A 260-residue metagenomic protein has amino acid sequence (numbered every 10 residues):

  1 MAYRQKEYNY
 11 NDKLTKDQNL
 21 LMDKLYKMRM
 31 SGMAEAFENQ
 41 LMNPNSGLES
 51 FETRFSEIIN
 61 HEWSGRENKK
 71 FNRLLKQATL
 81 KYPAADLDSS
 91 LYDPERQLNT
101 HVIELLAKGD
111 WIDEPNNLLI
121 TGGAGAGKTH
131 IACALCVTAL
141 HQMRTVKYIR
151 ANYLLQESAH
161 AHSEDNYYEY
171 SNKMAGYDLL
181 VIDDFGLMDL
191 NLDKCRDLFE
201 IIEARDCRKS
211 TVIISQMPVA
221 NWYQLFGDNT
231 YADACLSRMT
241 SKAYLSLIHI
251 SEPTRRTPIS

Functional and structural regions predicted by a protein language model:
S31-Y82: Interdomain "pre-motor" coupling segment immediately N-terminal to P-loop NTPase/helicase cores
L87-A107: N-terminal pre-Walker A segment at the start of P-loop NTPase domains
T100-H101, K147-M174: Short glycine-rich substrate-engagement loop in P-loop NTPases that contacts/grips substrate
K108-P115: Phosphate-binding P-loop
N116-T129: Walker A/P-loop nucleotide-binding motif
V137-Y148: Post-Walker A helix-loop "phosphate-sensing" segment adjacent to the P-loop in P-loop NTPases
R144-T145, G176-L179, C207-I213: Loop/turn-to-beta-strand initiation segments
I248-S260: Single conserved hydrophobic/aromatic residue that forms the stacking wall/gate of nucleotide- or nucleobase-binding
